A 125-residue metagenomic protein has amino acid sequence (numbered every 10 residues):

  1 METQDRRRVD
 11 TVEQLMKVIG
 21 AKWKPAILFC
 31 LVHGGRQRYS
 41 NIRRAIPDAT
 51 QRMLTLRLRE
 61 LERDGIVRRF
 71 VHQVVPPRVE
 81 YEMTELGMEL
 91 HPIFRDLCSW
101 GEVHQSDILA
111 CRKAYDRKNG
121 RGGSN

Functional and structural regions predicted by a protein language model:
M1-D10, R63, R68, E82-N125: C-terminal regulatory/oligomerization modules of transcriptional regulators
E2, R6-M53, Q73, E80 (+1 more regions): N-terminal helix-turn-helix DNA-binding core of bacterial DNA-binding proteins
R57: Residues within the DNA-recognition helix of helix-turn-helix
